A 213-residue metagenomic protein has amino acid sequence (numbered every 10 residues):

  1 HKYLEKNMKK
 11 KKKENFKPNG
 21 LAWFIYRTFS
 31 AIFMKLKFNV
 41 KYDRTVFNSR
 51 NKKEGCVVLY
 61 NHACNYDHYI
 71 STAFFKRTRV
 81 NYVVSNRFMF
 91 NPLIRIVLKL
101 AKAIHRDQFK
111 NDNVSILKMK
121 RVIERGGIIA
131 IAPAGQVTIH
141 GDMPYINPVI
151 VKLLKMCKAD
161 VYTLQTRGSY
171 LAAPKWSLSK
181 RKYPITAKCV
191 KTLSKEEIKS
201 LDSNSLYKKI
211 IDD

Functional and structural regions predicted by a protein language model:
H1-M8: Short, Lys/Arg-enriched N-terminal segments with co-localized hydrophobic residues within the first ~10-30 amino acids
S30-H62: Helix-to-loop junction immediately C-terminal to a conserved catalytic motif
R50-K110: Catalytic core of membrane glycerolipid acyltransferases/transacylases, capturing the structured, soluble-facing
G55-V57, G126-A132, Y162: Residue-level preference for the first positions of well-ordered beta-strands
F74, V97, R121, K152-M156: Hydrophobic/aromatic ligand-binding patch that stacks against planar heteroaromatic rings of cofactors or nucleotides
A103-R125: Helix-adjacent hinge/juxtasegments
V122-V151: Catalytic-site beta-strand/loop segments enriched in glycine and acidic/polar residues
G141-N204: A cross-family acyltransferase "interaction/gating" segment
